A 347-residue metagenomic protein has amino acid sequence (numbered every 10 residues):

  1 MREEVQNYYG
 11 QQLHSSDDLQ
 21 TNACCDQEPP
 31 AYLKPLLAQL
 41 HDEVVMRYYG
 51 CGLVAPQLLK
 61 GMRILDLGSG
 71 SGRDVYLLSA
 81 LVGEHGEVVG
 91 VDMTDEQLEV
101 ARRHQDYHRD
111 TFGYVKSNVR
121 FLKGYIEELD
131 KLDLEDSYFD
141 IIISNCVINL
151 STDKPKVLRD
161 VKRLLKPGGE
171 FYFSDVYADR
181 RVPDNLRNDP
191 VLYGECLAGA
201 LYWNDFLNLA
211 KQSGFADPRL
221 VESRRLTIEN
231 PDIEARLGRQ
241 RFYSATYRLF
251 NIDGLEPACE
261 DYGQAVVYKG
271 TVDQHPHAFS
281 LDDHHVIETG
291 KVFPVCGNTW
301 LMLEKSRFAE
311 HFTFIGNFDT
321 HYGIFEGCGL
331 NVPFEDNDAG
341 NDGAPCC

Functional and structural regions predicted by a protein language model:
D26-R63, L77, L81: Conserved alpha-helix/loop element of class I SAM-dependent methyltransferases that forms part of the SAM/SAH-binding
L59, R63-L67, V75-L129: Class I SAM-dependent methyltransferase SAM/SAH-binding core
D130-I141: A short acidic, Gly/Pro-enriched loop at the edge of an enzyme's catalytic core that lines a small-molecule cofactor
D140-D153: A short SAM/SAH-binding and catalytic strip from SAM-dependent methyltransferases
P155-E170: A short glycine-rich, Lys/Arg-flanked "PGG" loop and its adjoining helix->strand segment in the class I
Y177-L197: Short, glycine-/aromatic-enriched active-site segment of Class I SAM-dependent methyltransferases
G199-G214: Short alpha-helix
S213, R219-R224, N230-C347: C-terminal lobe and adjacent flexible extensions of AdoMet/dcAdoMet transferase-like proteins
